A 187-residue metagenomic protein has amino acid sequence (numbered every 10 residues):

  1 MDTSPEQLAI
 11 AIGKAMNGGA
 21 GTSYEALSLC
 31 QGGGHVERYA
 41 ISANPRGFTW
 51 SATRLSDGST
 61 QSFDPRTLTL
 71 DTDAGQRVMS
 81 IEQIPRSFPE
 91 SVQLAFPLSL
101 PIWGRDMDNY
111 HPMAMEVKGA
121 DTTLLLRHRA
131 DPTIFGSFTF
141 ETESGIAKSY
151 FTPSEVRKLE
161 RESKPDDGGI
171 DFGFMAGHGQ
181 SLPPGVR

Functional and structural regions predicted by a protein language model:
M1-T49, L55-D57, D73-F88, R105-V117 (+1 more regions): N-terminal leader/targeting segments and the immediate start of mature chains
A20-G21, R46, D64-R66, S144: A short, compositionally biased
R38-I41, T60-R66, R77-R86, S137-F140 (+1 more regions): Short amphipathic beta-strand/extended segments with alternating polar/hydrophobic composition
T53-S59, H111-V186: Gly/Pro-enriched, hydrophobic low-complexity segments that function as extracytoplasmic propeptides/linkers
F88, A95-F96: Alpha-helical adaptor scaffolds
I102-D106, D131: Metal/cofactor-centered catalytic core regions of large enzymes
